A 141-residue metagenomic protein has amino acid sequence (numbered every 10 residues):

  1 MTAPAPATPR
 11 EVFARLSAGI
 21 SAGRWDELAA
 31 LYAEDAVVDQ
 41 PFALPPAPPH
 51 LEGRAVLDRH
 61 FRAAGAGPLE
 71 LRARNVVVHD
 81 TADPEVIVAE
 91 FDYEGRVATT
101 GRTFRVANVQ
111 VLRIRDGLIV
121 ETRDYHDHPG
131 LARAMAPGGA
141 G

Functional and structural regions predicted by a protein language model:
M1-E34, A136-G141: Short, low-complexity N-terminal intrinsically disordered segments enriched in polar/charged residues
T2-A5, R62-G141: A beta-strand edge to alpha-helix "cap/lid" segment located at domain peripheries
A3, G19, A47-P48, T122: Short N-terminal micro-motifs specific to bacterial/archaeal maturation and metal-cluster initiation sites
V12, R24, H60-F61, N108: Hydrophobic alpha-helical segments typical of transmembrane helices and their membrane-interface/capping positions
L16, L28-A29, A36, G53 (+4 more regions): Hydrophobic pocket/interface hotspot
E27, A33-I87: A solvent-exposed, acidic/Ser-Thr-rich amphipathic alpha-helical stretch
